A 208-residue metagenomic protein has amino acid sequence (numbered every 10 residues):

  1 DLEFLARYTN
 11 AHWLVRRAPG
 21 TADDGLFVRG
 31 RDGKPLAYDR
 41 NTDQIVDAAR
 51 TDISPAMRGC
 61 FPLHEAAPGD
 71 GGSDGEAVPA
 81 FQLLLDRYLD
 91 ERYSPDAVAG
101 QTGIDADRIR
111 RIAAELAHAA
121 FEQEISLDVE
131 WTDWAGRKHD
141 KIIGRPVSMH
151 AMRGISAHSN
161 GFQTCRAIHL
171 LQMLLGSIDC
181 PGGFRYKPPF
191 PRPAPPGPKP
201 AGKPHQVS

Functional and structural regions predicted by a protein language model:
D1-W131, G136: Long, well-ordered, tryptophan-enriched scaffold segments
L2, A157-N160, L175-G182: Short helix-capping/linker segments at secondary-structure and domain boundaries
H64, H169-S208: Extended redox/cofactor-interaction regions of prokaryotic respiratory oxidoreductases
F81, I109, P146, T164-I168: Short runs of predominantly hydrophobic/aromatic residues within well-ordered alpha helices that form helix-helix
V98-I104, T132-W134, M152-H158, P188-P195: Conserved short loop/turn motifs at secondary-structure junctions
L127-H150, H158: Long, compositionally biased
D128, G161-A167, G183-K187: Composition- and surface-driven signal marking solvent-exposed, interaction-prone regions in large proteins
A151-R166, L170-M173: Conserved phosphate/anionic-ligand binding catalytic regions in large, soluble enzymes, centered on
